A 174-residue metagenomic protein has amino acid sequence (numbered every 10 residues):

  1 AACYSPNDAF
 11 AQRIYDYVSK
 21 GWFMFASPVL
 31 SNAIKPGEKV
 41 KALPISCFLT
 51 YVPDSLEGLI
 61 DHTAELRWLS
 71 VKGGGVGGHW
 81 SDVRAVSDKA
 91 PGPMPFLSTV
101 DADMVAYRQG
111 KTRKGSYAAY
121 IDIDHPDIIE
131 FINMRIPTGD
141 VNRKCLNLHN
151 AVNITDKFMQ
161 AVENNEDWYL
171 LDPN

Functional and structural regions predicted by a protein language model:
A1-N174: Extended catalytic cores of very large enzyme megasubunits
